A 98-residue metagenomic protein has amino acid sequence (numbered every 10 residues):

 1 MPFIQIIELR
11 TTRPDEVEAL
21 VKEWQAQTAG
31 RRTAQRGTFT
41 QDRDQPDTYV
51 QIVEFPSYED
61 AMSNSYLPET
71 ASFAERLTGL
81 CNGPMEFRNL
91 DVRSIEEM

Functional and structural regions predicted by a protein language model:
P2-R10: Short glycine-/aliphatic-rich beta-strand segments at the starts of folded cytosolic domains
I6, E16, A71: N-terminal/domain-start segments enriched in small and hydrophobic, helix-friendly residues, covering either
L9-L20: Short, surface-exposed ligand-recognition loops at beta-strand->loop->(often short) alpha-helix junctions that present
E23-R36, D44, E54-R88: An amphipathic, aromatic/His-enriched active-site/gating alpha helix that lines ligand/cofactor pockets
T40-D44, I95: Short beta-strand micro-motifs enriched in acidic
D91-M98: Short, low-order "capping/linker" segments at domain edges
